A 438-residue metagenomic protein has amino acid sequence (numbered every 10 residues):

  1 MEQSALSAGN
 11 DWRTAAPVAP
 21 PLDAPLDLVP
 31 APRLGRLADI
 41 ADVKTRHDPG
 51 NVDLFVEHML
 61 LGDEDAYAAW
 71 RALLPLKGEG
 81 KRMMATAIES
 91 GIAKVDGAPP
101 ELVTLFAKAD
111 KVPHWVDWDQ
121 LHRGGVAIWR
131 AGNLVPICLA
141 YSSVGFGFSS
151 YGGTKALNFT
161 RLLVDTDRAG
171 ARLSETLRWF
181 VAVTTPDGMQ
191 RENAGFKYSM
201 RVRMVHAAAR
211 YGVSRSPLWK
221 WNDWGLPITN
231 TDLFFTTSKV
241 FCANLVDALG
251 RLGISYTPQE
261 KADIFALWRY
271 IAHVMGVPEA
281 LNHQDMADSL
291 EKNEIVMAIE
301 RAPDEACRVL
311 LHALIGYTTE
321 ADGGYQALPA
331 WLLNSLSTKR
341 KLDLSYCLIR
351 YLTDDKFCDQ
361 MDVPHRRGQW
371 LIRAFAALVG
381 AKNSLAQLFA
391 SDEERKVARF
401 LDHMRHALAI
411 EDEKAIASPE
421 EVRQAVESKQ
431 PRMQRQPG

Functional and structural regions predicted by a protein language model:
M1-G438: Mature, function-bearing regions of proteins
